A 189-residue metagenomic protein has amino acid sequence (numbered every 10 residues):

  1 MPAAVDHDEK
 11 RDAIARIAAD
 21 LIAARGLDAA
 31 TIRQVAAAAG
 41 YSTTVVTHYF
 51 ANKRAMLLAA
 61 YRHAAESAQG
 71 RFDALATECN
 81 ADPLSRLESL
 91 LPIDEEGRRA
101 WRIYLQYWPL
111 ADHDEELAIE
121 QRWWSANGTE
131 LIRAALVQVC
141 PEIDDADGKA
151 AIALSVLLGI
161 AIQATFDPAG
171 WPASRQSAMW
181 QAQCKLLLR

Functional and structural regions predicted by a protein language model:
M1-E9: N-terminal intrinsically disordered/low-complexity leader segments
A13, I17-A24, R71-A74, I103 (+2 more regions): Solvent-exposed, amphipathic alpha-helical segments
A13, I17-A55, A59: Helix-turn-helix
A59, G70-W101, A146-A153: Hydrophobic alpha-helical connector segments
R62-S67: Short, basic, alpha-helical segments at the C-terminal edge of helix-turn-helix-like DNA-binding modules
E95-R122: Amphipathic alpha-helical segments used for helix-helix packing
L117-R122, Q138-L188: Hydrophobic/aromatic-rich alpha-helical bundle segments in the mid-to-C-terminal region
E120-N127, L131: Short, solvent-exposed amphipathic helices
